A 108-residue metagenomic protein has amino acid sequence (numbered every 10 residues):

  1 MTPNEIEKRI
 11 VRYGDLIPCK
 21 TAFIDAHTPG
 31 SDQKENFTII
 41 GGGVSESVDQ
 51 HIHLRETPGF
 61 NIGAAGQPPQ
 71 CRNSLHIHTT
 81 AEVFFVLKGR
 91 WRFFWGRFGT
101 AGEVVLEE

Functional and structural regions predicted by a protein language model:
M1-G59: A short, N-terminal "cap"/entry segment at the start of jelly-roll beta-barrel domains of the cupin/DSBH fold
N4-K8, P69, L75: Non-heme Fe(II) oxygenase catalytic core, chiefly the N-lobe of the double-stranded beta-helix
S47-H51, Q70-S74, G102: A short, acidic/glycine-rich surface segment
G59, A64-P68, I77-G99: Short, conserved beta-strand element in jelly-roll/cupin
Q67-R72, E108: Tight coil/turn sites that cap or link beta-strands
R97-E108: Short acidic-glycine-tyrosine-enriched beta hairpin
